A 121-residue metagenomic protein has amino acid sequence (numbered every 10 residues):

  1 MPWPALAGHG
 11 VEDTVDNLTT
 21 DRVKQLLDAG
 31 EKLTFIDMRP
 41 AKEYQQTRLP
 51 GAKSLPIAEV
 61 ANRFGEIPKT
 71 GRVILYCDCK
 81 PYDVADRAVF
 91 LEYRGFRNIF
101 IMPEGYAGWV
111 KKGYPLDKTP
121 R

Functional and structural regions predicted by a protein language model:
M1-D21, L26-A29, L33, K42-R72 (+1 more regions): Rhodanese-like catalytic fold shared by cysteine-dependent sulfurtransferases and DSP/PTP-type phosphatases
F35-D37: Structural scaffold elements adjacent to functional motifs in cytosolic proteins
